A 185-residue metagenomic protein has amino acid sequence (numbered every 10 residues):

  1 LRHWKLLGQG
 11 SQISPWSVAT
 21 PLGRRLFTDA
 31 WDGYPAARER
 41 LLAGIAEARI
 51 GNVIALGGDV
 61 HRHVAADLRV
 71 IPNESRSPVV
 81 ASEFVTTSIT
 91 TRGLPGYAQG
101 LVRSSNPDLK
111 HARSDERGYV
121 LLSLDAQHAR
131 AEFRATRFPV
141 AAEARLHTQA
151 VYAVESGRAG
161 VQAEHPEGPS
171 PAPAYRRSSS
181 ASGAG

Functional and structural regions predicted by a protein language model:
L1-G185: Long, structured stretches of catalytic cores involved in phosphate-ester chemistry, encompassing
